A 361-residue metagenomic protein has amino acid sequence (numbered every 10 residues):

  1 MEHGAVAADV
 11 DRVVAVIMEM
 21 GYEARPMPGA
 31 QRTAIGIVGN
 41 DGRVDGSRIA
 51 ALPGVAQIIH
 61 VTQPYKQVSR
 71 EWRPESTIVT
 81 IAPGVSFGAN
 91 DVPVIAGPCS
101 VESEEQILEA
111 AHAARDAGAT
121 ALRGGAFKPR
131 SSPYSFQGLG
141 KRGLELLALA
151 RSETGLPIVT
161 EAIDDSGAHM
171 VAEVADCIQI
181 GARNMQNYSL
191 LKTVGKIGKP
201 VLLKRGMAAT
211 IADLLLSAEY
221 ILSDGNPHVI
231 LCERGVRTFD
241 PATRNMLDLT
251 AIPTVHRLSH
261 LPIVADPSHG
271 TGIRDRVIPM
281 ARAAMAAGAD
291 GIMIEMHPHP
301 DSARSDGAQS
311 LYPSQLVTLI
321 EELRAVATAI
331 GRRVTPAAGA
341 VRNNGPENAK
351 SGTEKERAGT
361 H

Functional and structural regions predicted by a protein language model:
M1-V94, N344, N348, R357-H361: Non-catalytic terminal accessory/regulatory regions of metabolic enzymes
V92-E109, P133-Q137, P157-E161, A182 (+2 more regions): Active-site mouth loops of central-metabolism enzymes
P93-G97, L122-G124, I158-E161, I178-I180 (+4 more regions): Hydrophobic faces of well-ordered beta-strands that scaffold small-molecule active sites in alpha/beta enzyme cores
R123-K141, H297-S310: Glycine-rich, proline-tolerant flexible connector loops at the mouths of alpha/beta enzymes
A126-R130, R183-T250: Conserved anion-binding
P129-A175, N187-L190: N-terminal active-site wall of soluble small-molecule enzyme domains
F136-V159, V194-P200, T250-I263, Q309-G331: Alpha-helix-loop-beta-strand connector modules within alpha/beta enzyme cores
L222-A284: Active-site/ligand-binding-proximal alpha/beta "capping" segment
